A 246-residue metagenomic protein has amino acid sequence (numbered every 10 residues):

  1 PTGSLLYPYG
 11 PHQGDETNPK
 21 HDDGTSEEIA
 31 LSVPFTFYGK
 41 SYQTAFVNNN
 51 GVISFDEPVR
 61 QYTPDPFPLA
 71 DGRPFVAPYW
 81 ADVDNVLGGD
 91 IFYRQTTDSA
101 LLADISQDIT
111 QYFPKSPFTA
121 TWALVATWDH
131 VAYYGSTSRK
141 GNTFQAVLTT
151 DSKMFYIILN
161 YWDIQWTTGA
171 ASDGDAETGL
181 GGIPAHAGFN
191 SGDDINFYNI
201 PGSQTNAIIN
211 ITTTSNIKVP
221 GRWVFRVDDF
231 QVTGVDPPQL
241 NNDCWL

Functional and structural regions predicted by a protein language model:
P1-L246: Von Willebrand factor type D
